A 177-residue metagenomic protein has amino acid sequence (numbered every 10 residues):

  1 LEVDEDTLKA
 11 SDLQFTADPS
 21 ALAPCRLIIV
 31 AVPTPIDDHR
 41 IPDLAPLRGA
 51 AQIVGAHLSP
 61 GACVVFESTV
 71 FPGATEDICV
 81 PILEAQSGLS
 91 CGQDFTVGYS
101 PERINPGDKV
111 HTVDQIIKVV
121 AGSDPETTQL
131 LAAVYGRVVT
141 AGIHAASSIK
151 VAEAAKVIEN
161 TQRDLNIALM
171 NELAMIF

Functional and structural regions predicted by a protein language model:
L1-F177: Structural/interface elements that position substrates and couple domains in central-metabolism enzymes
